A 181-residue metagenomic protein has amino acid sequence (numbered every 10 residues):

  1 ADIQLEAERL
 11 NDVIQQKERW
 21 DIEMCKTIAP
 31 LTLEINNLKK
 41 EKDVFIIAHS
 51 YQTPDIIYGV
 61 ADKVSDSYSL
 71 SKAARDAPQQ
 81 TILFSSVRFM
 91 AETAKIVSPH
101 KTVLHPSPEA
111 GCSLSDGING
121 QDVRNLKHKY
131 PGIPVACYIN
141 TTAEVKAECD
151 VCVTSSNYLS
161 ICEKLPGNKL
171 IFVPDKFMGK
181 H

Functional and structural regions predicted by a protein language model:
A1-H181: Active-site loop-to-helix "anion-binding N-cap" substructures in soluble metabolic enzymes
